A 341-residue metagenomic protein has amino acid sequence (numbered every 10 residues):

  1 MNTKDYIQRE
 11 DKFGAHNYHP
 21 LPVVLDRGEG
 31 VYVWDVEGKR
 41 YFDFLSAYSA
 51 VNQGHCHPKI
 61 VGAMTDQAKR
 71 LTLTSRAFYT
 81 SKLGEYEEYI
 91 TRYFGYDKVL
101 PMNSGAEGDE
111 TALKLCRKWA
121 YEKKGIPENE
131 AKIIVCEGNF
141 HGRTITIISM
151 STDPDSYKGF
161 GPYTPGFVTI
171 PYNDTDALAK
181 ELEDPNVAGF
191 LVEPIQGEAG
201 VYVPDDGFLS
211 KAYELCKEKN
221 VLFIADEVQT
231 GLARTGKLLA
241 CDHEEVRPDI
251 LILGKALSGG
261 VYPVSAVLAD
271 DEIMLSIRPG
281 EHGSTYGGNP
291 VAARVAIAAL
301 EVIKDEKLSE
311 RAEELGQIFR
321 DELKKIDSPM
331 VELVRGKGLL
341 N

Functional and structural regions predicted by a protein language model:
M1-N341: Conserved N-terminal phosphate-binding loop of PLP-dependent enzymes in the Aspartate aminotransferase
